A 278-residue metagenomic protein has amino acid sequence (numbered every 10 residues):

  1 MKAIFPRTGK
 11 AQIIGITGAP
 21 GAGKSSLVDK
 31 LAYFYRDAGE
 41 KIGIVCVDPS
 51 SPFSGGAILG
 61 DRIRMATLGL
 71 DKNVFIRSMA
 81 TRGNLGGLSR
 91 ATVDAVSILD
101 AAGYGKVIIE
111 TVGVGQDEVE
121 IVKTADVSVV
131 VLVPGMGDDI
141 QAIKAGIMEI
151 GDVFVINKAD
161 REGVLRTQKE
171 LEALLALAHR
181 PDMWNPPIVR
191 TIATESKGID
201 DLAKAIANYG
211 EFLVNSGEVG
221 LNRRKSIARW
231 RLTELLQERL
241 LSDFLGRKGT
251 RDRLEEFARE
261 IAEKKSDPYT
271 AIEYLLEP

Functional and structural regions predicted by a protein language model:
M1-I14, A22, L31-D117, T124-V131 (+1 more regions): Nucleotide-state-sensitive switch-loop elements of NTP-binding domains
G15, D48, T92, E110 (+4 more regions): Residue-level signature of catalytic and energy-coupling elements of molecular machines, predominantly ATP/GTP-dependent
G18: The Walker A (P-loop) glycine that initiates the GxxxxGKT/S ATP-binding motif of P-loop NTPases
G23, L27, G198: Conserved glycine(s) of the Walker
I58, A95, E120, T124 (+4 more regions): Alpha-helical scaffold elements adjacent to nucleotide-binding pockets in ATP/GTP-utilizing enzyme cores
I121, P134-E162: Flexible active-site lid/hinge loop adjacent to a nucleotide/diphosphate and Mg2+-phosphate binding pocket
V153, A159-N215: Canonical P-loop GTPase G-domain recognition
R190, D201-P278: Long, well-ordered amphipathic alpha-helical subdomains in the mid-to-C-terminal portions of large enzyme subunits
